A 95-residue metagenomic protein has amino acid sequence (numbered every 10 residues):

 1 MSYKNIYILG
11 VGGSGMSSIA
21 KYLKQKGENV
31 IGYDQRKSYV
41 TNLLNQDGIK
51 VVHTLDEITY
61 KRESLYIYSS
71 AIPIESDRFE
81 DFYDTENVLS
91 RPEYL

Functional and structural regions predicted by a protein language model:
M1-Y94: N-terminal leader/targeting and accessory segments in enzymes
